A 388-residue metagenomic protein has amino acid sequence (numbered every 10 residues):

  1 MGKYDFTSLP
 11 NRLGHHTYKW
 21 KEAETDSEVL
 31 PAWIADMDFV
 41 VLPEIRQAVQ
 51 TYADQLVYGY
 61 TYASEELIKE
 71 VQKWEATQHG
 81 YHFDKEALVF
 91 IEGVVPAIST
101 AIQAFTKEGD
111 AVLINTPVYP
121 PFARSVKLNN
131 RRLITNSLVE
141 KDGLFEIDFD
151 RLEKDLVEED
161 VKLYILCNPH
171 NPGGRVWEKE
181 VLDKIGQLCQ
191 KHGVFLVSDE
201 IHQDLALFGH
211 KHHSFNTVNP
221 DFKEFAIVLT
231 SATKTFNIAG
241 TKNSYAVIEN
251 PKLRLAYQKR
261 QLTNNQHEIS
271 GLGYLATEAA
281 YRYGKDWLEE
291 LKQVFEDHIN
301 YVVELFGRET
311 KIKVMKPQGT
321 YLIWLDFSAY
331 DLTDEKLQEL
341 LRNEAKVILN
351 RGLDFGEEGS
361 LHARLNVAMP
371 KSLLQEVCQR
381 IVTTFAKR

Functional and structural regions predicted by a protein language model:
M1-T17, T25-E28: Conserved PLP-binding active-site segment in aminotransferase class I/II-type PLP enzymes
G2, H16, L56-Y58, K162 (+1 more regions): Intrinsically disordered, low-complexity segments enriched in small/polar residues
Y4, E24-L30, A35-Q50, F83-D84 (+1 more regions): PLP-dependent class I/II
L9, Y58-Y60, I147, F215: Short clusters of hydrophobic/aromatic residues that line enzyme substrate/ligand-binding pockets
P31-D38, Q50-I68: A glycine-/small-polar-enriched, mobile loop at the entrance of the PLP active site in fold-type I
G59-E92: Conserved N-terminal alpha-helix of the aminotransferase class I/II PLP-enzyme fold
